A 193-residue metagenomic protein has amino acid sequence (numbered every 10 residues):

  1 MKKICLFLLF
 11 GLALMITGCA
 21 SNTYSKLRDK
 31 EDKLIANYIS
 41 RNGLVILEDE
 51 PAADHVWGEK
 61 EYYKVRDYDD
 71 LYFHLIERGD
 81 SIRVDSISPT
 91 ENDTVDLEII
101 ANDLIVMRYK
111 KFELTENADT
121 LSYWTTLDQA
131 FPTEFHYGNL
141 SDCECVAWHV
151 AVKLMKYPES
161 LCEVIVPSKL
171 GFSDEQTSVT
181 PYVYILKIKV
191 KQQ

Functional and structural regions predicted by a protein language model:
M1-L8: Bacterial N-terminal signal peptides that target proteins for export
G11-L12: Repetitive helical segments and hydrophobic/amphipathic motifs
M15-G18: C-terminal motif of bacterial Sec signal peptides marking the signal peptidase cleavage site
A20-L34, G58: Intrinsically disordered, low-complexity Ser/Thr-enriched
R28-L47: Post-signal peptide N-terminal segment of mature Sec-exported envelope proteins
N42-I76: Post-signal-peptide N-terminal segment of Sec-exported extracytoplasmic proteins
Y63-M107: Short, glycine/small-residue-enriched coil/turn segments at secondary-structure junctions
I76-R78, R83-T94, E113-Q193: A beta-strand/beta-hairpin structural motif
